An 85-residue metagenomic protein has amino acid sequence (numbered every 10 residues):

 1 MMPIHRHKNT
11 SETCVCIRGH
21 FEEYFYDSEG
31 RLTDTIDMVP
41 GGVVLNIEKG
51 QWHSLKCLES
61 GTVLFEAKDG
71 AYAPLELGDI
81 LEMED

Functional and structural regions predicted by a protein language model:
M1-M2, M38, I47, M83: Detector for methionine-enriched segments
M1-T13, P40: A short beta-loop-beta micro-motif enriched in histidine and acidic residues
P3-H7, E23-F25, L45-I47, H53-L58 (+1 more regions): Short beta-strand His + acidic residue motifs that chelate non-heme Fe in jelly-roll/DSBH and cupin folds
N9-S28: Glycine- and acidic-residue-biased ligand/ion/polar-headgroup-sensing regions
I17, E48, K68: Short glycine/serine/threonine-biased micro-segments
E23, S28-N46: Extended, positively charged loop/linker patches that create polyanion-binding surfaces
E29-D37, W52-D85: Double-stranded beta-helix
